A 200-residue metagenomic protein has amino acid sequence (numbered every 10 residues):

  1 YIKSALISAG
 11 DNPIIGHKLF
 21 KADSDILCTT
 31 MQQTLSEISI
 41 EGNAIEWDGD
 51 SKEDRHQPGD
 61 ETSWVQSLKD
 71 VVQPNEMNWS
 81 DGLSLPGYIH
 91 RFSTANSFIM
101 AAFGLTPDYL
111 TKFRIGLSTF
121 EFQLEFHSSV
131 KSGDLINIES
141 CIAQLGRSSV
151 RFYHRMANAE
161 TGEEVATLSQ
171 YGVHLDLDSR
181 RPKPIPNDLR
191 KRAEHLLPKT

Functional and structural regions predicted by a protein language model:
I2, F120-H127, I138-E139: Short structured motifs
K3-W64, V130-S132, I142-T200: HotDog/MaoC-like acyl-thioester-processing domains
T34-S36, K69-Q73, E125, V173: Generic structural detector for well-ordered beta-strands
D50-T106: Catalytic strand-loop segment that frames the active site of acyl-thioester-processing enzymes
Q66, S118-F122, I136, S148: A generic structural signal for short beta-strands and their flanking turns/coil linkers
L83, L117-T119, V165: A broad, structural micro-motif
M100-F120, E125: N-terminal first-folded block
